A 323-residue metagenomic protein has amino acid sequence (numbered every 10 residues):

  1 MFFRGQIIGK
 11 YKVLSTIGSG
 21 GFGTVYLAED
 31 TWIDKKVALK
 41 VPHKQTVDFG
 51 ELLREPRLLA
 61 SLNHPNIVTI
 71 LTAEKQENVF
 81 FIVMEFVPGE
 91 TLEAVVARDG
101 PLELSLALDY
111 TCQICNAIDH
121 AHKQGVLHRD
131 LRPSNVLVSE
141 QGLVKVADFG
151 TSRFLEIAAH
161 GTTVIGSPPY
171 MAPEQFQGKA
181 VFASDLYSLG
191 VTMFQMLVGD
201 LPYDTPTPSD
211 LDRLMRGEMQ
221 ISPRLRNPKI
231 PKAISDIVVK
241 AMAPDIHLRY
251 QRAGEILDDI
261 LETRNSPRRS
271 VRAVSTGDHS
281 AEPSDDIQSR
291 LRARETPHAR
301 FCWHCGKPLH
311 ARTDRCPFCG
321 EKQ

Functional and structural regions predicted by a protein language model:
L14-G20, V25: Protein kinase glycine-rich loop
H43-S61: AlphaC helix of the eukaryotic protein kinase fold
A73: Activation-segment/catalytic-loop signature of the eukaryotic protein kinase fold
E77-T91, V95: Conserved short submotifs of the Hanks-type protein kinase catalytic core that shape the nucleotide-binding pocket
Y110-T111: Activation segment signature within eukaryotic-like protein kinase domains
N116-V126: Protein kinase catalytic-loop region centered on the HRD/HxD motif
